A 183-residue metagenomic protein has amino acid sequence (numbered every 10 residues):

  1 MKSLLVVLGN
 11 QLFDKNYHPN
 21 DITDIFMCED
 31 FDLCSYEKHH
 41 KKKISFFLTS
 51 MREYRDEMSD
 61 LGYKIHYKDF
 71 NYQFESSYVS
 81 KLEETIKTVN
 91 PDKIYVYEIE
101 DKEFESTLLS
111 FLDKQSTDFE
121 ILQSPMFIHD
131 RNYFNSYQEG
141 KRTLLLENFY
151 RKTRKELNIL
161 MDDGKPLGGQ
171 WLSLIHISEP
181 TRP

Functional and structural regions predicted by a protein language model:
M1-F70: N-terminal beta-strand-loop-alpha-helix module at the start of alpha/beta ligand-binding or catalytic domains
S50-E53, S77-K81: Well-ordered alpha-helical segments embedded in enzymatic catalytic cores
N71-S76: Acidic-and-aromatic substrate-binding clefts and catalytic sites of carbohydrate-active enzymes
Y78-T85, V89-S178, R182: Beta-rich, aromatic/charged-enriched effector core domains that present basic-aromatic interfaces for binding
